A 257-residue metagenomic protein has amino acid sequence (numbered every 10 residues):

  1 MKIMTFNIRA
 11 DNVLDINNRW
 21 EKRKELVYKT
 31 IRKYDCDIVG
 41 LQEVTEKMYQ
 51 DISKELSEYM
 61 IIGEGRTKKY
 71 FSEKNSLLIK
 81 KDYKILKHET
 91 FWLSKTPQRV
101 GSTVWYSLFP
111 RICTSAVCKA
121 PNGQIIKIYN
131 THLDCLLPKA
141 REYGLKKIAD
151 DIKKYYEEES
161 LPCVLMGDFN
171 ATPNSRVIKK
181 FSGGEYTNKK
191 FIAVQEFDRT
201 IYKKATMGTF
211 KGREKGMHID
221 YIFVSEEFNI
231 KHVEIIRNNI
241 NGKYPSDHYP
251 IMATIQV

Functional and structural regions predicted by a protein language model:
M1-E55, R66-S72: N-terminal, active-site-proximal structural segment of metallo-dependent hydrolase catalytic domains
M1-V13, K87-T90, S115, I125-D134: Active-site-proximal beta-strand elements of phosphoester/diester hydrolases
R9, T45, H132-D134, F169-T172 (+1 more regions): Catalytic metal-binding/acid-base residues of hydrolase active sites
I38-I125: Structured beta-strand-rich core segments of catalytic domains in phosphoester-bond hydrolases
G40-Q42, G63-E64, V164-D168, A193-Q195: Active-site neighborhood of phospho(di)ester-bond hydrolases with catalytic His/Asp-centered motifs
Y83, K139, K153-C163, A171-V257: Metal-dependent phosphoester-hydrolase catalytic domains
I112-A120, I125-Y129, R141-G167, A171 (+1 more regions): His/acidic metal-ligating clusters that form di-metal
